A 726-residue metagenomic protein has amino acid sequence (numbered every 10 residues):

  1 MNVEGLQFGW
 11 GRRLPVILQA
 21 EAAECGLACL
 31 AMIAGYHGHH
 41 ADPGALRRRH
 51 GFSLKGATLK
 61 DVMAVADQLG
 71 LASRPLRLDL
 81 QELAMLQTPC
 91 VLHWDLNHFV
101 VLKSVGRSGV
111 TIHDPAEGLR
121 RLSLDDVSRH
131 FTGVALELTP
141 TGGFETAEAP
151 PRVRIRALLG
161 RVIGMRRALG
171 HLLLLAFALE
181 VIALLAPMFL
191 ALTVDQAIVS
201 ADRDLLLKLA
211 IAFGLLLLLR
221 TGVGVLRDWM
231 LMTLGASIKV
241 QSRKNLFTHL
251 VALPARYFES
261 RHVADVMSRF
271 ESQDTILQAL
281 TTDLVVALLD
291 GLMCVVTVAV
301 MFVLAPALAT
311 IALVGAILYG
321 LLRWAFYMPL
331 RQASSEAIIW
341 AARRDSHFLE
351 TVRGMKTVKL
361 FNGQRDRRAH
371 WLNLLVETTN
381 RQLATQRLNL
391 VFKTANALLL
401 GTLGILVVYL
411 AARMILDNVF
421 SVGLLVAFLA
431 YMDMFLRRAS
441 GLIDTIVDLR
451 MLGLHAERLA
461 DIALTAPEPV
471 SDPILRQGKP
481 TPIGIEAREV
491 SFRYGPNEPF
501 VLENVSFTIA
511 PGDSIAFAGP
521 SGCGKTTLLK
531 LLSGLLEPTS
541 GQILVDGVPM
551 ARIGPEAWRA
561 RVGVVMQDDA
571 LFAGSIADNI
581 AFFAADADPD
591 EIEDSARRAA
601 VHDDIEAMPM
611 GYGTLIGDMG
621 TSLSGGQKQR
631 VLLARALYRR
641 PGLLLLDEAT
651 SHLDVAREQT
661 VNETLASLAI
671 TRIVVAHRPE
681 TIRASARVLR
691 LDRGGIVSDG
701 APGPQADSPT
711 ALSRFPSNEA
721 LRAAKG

Functional and structural regions predicted by a protein language model:
M1-A186, V199, R203-L209, L231 (+5 more regions): Membrane-integrated ABC transporters
G170-V223, M230, F302-A307, I405 (+2 more regions): Transmembrane helix-loop-helix hairpins at lipid-water interfaces of multipass membrane proteins, especially the type-1
L190-A191, L231, V251-V296, R353 (+3 more regions): Juxtamembrane loop-to-helix connectors within ABC transporter transmembrane domains
I211-L219, G224, V286-E336, V408-F420 (+2 more regions): Transmembrane helices of ABC transporter permease
L246, L250, V358, L459 (+1 more regions): Helix-loop junctions and hydrophobic alpha-helical segments within the transmembrane domains of large membrane
L250, W371, L459, A487-E489: Conserved catalytic Walker-motif region of ABC-type ATPase nucleotide-binding domains
W340, R344, K359-G363, R387 (+1 more regions): Cytosolic ends of transmembrane helices, especially the final helix of ABC transmembrane type-1 domains
K479-G726: ABC-type nucleotide-binding domain
